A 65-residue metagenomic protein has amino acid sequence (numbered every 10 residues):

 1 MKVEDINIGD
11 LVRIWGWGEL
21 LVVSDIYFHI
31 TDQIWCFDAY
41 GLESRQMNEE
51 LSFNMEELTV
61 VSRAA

Functional and structural regions predicted by a protein language model:
M1-K2: Short alpha-helix capping/helix-loop boundary micro-motifs
E19-F28: Short beta-strand-centered aromatic/proline hotspots
D32-D38: Short aromatic-glycine-enriched beta-strand elements
D38-A65: Intrinsically disordered, low-complexity, charged/polar segments
